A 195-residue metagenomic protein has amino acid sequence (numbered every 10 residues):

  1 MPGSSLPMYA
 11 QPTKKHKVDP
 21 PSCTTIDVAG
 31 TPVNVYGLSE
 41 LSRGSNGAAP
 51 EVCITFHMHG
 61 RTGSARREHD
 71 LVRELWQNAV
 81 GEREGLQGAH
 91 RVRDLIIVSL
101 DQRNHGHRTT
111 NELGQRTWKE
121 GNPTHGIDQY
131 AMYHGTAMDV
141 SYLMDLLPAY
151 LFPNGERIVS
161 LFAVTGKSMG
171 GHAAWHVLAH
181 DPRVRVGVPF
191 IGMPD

Functional and structural regions predicted by a protein language model:
M1-P50: An N-terminal hydrophobic leader/cap segment in hydrolases
S5-P12, Q77, L178-R183: Short, surface-exposed basic-aromatic patches at helix termini and helix-loop junctions that form
A29-E112: Short, surface-exposed "cap/lid" segments of acyl-processing enzymes
A79-R83, N122-H125, P189: Glycine-rich loops and low-complexity Gly/Arg-rich segments that provide flexible linkers or classic glycine-based
I97-T110, A131-D145, A163-A173: A short, hydrophobic secondary-structure junction motif
E112-G155: Alpha/beta-hydrolase active-site loop
S141-D195: Primarily recognizes the serine-hydrolase "nucleophile elbow" in alpha/beta-hydrolase and SGNH/GDSL folds
